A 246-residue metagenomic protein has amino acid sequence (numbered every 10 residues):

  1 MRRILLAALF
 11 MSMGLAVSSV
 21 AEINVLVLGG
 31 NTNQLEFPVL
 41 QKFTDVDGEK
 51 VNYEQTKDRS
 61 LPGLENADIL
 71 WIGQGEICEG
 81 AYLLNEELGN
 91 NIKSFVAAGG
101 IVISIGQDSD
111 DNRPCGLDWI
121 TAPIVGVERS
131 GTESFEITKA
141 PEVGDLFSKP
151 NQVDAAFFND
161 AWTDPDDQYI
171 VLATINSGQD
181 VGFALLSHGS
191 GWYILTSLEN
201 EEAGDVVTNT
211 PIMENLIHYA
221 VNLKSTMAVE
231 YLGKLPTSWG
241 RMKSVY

Functional and structural regions predicted by a protein language model:
I4-M13: Sec-dependent N-terminal signal peptides
A7, A21-L35, Q74-I77, G178-D180 (+1 more regions): Extracellular ligand-binding/catalytic regions of CAZymes and related secreted enzymes and adhesion modules
S12, V17-Q74, D108, L185 (+2 more regions): Aromatic-Pro/Gly-enriched surface loop or interdomain linker that acts as a lid/target-recognition segment
N24, N52, S134-E136, I170 (+1 more regions): Ser/Thr- (and often Asn-) enriched beta-sheet segments in non-cytosolic proteins
E36, L40, E76-N159, D164-N176 (+3 more regions): A glycine-rich, often tryptophan-bearing local segment used as a flexible ligand/cofactor-contacting loop or short
E49-V51, D166-Y169, H188-Y193: A short helix-to-beta-strand connector/capping loop
E54-L61, L84-N90, G178-G182: Alpha-helical scaffolding within the catalytic cores of extracellular/periplasmic polymer-degrading hydrolases
P62-E65, F95-A97, D164-P165, S187-G189: Extracellular/periplasmic catalytic domains that process cell-envelope and extracellular macromolecules
